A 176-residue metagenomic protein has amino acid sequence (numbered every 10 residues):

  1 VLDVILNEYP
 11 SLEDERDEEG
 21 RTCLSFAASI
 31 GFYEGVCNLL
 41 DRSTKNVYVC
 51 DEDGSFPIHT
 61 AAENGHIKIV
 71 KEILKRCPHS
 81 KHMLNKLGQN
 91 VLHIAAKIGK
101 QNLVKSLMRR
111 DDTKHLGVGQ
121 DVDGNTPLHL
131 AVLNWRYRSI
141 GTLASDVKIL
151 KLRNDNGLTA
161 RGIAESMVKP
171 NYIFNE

Functional and structural regions predicted by a protein language model:
V1, E34-G35, K68-I69, N102-L103 (+2 more regions): Conserved ankyrin/ankyrin-like repeat signature
V1-C50, G54-S55: Solenoidal tandem-repeat scaffolds enriched in leucines and small polar residues
V4-S11, N38-K45, E72-S80, M108-H115 (+1 more regions): Ankyrin repeat domain, specifically the short helix-to-loop turn at the C-terminus of the second helix of each repeat
E15-R16, V49-C50, M83-L84, G119-Q120 (+1 more regions): Ankyrin-repeat boundary/linker signal
L24, I58, L92, L128 (+1 more regions): Conserved hydrophobic residue in the first alpha-helix
